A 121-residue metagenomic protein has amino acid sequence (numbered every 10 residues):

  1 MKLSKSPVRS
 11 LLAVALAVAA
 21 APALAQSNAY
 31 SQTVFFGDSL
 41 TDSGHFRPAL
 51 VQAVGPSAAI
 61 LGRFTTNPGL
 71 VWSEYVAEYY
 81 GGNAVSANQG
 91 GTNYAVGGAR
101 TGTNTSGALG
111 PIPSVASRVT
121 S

Functional and structural regions predicted by a protein language model:
M1-A15: Bacterial Sec-dependent N-terminal signal peptides
L3, P7, A25-S121: Conserved active-site regions of diverse hydrolases
L16-A17, T33: Preference for short coil/turn "hinge" residues that link or interrupt alpha-helices
A20-P22: N-terminal signal peptide c-region/cleavage motif recognized by signal peptidases
